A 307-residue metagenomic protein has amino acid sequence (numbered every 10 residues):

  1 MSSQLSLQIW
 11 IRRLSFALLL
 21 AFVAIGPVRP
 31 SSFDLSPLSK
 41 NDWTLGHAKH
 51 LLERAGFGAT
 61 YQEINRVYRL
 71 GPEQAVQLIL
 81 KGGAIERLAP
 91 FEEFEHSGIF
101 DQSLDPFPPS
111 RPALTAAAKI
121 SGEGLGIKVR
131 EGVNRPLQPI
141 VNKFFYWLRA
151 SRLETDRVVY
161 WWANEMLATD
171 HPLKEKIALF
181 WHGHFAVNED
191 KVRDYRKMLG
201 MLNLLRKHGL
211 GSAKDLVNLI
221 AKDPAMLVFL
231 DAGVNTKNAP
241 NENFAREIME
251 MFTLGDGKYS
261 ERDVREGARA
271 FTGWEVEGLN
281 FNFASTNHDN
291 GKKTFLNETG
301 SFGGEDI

Functional and structural regions predicted by a protein language model:
S2-S15: Bacterial N-terminal signal peptides that target proteins for export
R13-A24: Bacterial N-terminal signal peptides
F22-F33: Bacterial Sec-dependent signal peptides at the C-terminal "C-region" and cleavage site
F33, K128-F145, S151, V158-W162 (+1 more regions): Active-site substrate-binding loop specific to GH73 endo-beta-N-acetylglucosaminidase modules in bacterial autolysins
L38-G46, L153, A168-L173, A239 (+1 more regions): Structural motif
L38-N65: Mature N-terminal segment immediately following signal peptide/propeptide cleavage in secreted/periplasmic
A59-H208: N-terminal accessory alpha/beta regions
